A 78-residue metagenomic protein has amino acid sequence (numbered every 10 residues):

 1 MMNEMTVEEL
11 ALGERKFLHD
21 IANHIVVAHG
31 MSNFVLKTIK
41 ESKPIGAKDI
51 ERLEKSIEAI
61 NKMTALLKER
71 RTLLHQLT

Functional and structural regions predicted by a protein language model:
M2-G13, H24-T78: Histidine phosphotransfer helical core of two-component systems
